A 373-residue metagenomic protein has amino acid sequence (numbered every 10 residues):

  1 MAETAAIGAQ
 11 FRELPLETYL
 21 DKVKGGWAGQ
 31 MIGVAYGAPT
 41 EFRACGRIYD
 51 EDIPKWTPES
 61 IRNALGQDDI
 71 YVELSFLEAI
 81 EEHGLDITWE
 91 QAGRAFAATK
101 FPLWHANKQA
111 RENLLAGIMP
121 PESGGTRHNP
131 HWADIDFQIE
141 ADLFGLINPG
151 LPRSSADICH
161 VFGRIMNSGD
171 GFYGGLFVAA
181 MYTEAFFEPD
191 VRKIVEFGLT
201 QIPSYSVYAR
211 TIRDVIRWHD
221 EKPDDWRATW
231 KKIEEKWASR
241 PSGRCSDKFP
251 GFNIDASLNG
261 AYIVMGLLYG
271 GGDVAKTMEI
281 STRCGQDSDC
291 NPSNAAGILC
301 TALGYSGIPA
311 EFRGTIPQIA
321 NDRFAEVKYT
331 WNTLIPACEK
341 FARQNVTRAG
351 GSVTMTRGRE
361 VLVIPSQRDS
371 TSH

Functional and structural regions predicted by a protein language model:
E3-G8, F42-K55, K108-E122, I147-I158 (+2 more regions): Active-site-adjacent bridging/hinge elements
Q10-L14, Y19, S123-W132, L143-L151 (+2 more regions): Accessory "access/gating" subregions that flank catalytic or transport cores
E17-V34: Mature N-terminal segment immediately following signal peptide/propeptide cleavage in secreted/periplasmic
L20-K24, S75, T88, A92 (+10 more regions): Mature, well-folded catalytic/scaffold domains that follow N-terminal targeting or propeptide regions
I32, Y36-A38, R43-K55, M166-D170 (+4 more regions): Catalytic phosphate/nucleotide-handling subdomain of diverse soluble enzymes
P39-L74, W89-W104: Active-site-surrounding "flap" and adjacent substrate/cofactor-binding loops of secreted or lumenal enzymes, prototyped
E78-L176, M278: Gly/Ser-rich oxyanion-binding loop with an adjacent helix/lid that shapes the negatively charged ligand pocket
I216-F252, A302-H373: Acidic, carboxylate-rich catalytic segments that either coordinate divalent cations
